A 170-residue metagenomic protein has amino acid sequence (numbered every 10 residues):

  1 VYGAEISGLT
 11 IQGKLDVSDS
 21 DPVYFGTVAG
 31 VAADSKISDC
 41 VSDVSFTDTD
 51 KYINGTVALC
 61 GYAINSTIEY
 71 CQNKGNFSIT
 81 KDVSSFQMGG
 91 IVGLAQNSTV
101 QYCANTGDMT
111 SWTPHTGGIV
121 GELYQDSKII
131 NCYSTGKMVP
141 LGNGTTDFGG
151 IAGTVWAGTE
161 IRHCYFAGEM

Functional and structural regions predicted by a protein language model:
V1-M170: Predominantly extracellular beta-rich ligand-binding scaffolds that present long acidic/polar faces for carbohydrate
